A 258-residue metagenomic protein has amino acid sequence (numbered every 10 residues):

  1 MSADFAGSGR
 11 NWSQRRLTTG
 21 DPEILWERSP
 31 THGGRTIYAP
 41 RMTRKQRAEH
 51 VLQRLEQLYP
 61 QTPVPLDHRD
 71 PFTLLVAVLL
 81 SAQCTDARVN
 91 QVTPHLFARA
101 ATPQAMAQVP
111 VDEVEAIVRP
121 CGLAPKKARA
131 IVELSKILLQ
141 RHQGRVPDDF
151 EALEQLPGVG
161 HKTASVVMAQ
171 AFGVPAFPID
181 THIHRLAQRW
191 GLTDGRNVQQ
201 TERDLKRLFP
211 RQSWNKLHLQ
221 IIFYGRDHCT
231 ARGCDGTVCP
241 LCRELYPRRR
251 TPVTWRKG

Functional and structural regions predicted by a protein language model:
S2, E27-R28: Cationic, amphipathic, low-complexity segments that mediate targeting or membrane/lipid association
G20-E23, H32: Repetitive helical segments and hydrophobic/amphipathic motifs
I24-L25, T36-Y38: Short, positively charged and aromatic/hydrophobic N-terminal segments
T43-G258: Catalytic cores of DNA base-excision repair glycosylases
